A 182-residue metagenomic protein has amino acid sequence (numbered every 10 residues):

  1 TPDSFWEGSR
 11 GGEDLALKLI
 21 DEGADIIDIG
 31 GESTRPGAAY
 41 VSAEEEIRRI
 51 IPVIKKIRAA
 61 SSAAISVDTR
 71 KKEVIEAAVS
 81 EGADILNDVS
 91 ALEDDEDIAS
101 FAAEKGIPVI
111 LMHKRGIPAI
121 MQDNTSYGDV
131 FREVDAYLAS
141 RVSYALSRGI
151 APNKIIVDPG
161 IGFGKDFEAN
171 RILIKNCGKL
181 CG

Functional and structural regions predicted by a protein language model:
T1-D14, A39, A64-S66, Q122-R132: Active-site mouth loops of central-metabolism enzymes
P2-I20, E45-R48, A91-E96, R132-L138 (+1 more regions): Glycine-rich anion/phosphate-binding loops
P2-W6, D25-P52, I161-F167: Glycine-rich, proline-tolerant flexible connector loops at the mouths of alpha/beta enzymes
R10-I29, A59-A60, A64, E76-I85 (+3 more regions): Alpha/beta enzyme core
D25-G31, N87, I107-G116, P159: Non-cysteine beta-strand/loop elements that form the S-adenosyl-L-methionine
A39-V67, E73-E76, A103-K114, A136 (+1 more regions): Alpha-helix-loop-beta-strand connector modules within alpha/beta enzyme cores
A63-R70, I75, D84-D95, F131-Y137: Catalytic beta/alpha-barrel core
N124-G182: Catalytic alpha/beta core domains of metabolic enzymes, predominantly
